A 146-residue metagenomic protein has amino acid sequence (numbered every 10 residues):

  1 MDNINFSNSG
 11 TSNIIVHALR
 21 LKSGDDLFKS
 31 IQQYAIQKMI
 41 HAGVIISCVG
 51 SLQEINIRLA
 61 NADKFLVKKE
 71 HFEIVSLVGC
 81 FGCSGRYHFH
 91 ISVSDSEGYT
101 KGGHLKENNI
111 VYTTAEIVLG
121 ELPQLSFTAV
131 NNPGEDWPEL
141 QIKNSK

Functional and structural regions predicted by a protein language model:
M1-H88, V93-K146: N-terminal intrinsically disordered, cationic/polar leader segments that include organellar targeting peptides
